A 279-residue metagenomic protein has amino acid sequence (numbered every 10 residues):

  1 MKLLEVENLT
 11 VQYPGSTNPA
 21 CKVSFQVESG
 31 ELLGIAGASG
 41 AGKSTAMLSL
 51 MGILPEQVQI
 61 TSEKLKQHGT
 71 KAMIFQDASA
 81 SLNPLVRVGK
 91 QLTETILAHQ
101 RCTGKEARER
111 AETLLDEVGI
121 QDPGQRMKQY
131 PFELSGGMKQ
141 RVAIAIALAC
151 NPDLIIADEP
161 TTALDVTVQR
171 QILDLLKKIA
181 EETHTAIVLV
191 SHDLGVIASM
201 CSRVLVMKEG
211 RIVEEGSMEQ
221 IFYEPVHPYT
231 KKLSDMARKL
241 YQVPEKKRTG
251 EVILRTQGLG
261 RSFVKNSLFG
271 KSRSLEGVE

Functional and structural regions predicted by a protein language model:
M1-L3, V11-K22, L54-Q59, L85 (+2 more regions): A short, flexible loop at the N-terminus of ABC-type nucleotide-binding domains that lies
A36-A38: The feature captures the beta-strand-to-loop junction immediately N-terminal to the Walker
Q129-L134, M138: Conserved ABC ATPase signature
A149-D153: A short, proline-enriched helix->beta-strand linker immediately N-terminal to the Walker B motif in ABC-type P-loop
I197-S199: A short, surface-exposed alpha-helical micro-motif characterized by mixed small hydrophobic and charged/polar residues
R203, E215: Short, glycine/charged-rich "phosphate-handling" switch motifs in NTP-dependent and phosphotransfer domains
